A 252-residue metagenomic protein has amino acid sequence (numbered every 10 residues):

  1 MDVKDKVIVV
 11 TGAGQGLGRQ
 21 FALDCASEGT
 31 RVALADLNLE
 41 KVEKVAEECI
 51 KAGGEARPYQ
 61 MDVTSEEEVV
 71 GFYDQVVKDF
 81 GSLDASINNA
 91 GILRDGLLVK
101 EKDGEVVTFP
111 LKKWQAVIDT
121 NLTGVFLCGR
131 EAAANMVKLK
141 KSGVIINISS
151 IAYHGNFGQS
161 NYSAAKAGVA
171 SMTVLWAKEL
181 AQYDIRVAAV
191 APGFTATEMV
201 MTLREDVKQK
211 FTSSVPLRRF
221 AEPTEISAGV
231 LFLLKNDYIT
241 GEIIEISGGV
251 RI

Functional and structural regions predicted by a protein language model:
V3-A33: Canonical Rossmann dinucleotide-binding motif of NAD(H)/NADP(H)-dependent dehydrogenases/reductases, specifically
L39-E40, Q60-F72, L111: The beta1-alpha1 cofactor-binding region of Rossmann-like NAD(H)/NADP(H)-dependent oxidoreductases
I92, E105-F126, I146, V169: Catalytic Tyr-X3-Lys loop
L93-Q115, G158-N161, M201-L203: Conserved mid-core segment of classical short-chain dehydrogenase/reductases
F109-K113, I146-G168, T173-V174, K178-Q182: Catalytic loop of short-chain dehydrogenase/reductase
G129-R130, V174: A short, exposed helix-loop element centered on a Lys and neighboring polar residues
A181-R186, T240-E242: Short, small/polar-rich loop/turn modules that mediate ligand/substrate recognition or access, typified
R219-I246, R251: C-terminal substrate-recognition "lid" of short-chain dehydrogenase/reductases
